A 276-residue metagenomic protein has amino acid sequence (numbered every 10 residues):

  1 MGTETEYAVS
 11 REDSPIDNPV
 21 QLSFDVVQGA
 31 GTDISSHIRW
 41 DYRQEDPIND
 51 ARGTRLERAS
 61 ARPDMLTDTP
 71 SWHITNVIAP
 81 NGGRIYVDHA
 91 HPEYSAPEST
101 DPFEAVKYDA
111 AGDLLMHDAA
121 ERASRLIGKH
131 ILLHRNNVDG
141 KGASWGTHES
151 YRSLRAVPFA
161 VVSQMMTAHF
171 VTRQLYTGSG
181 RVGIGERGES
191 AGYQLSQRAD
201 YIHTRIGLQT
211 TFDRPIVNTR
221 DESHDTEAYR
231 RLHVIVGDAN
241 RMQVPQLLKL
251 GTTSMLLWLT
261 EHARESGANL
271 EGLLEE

Functional and structural regions predicted by a protein language model:
M1-H134, Q164-I184, R205-V217, E222-E276: Terminal catalytic/cofactor-binding subdomain
H91, H148-S150, G192, R231: A generic structural signal for beta-strand entry/edge sites
S99, V138, D200: Residues that form or immediately flank small-molecule/cofactor binding pockets and catalytic motifs
N137-L154: Histidine-centered divalent-metal-coordination microenvironment in nucleic-acid enzymes
P158-A160: A short alpha->loop->secondary-structure connector
G180-R187, G192-Q194: Contiguous beta-sheet cores, especially beta-hairpins with glycine/small-residue-rich turns and Gly-(small hydrophobic)
